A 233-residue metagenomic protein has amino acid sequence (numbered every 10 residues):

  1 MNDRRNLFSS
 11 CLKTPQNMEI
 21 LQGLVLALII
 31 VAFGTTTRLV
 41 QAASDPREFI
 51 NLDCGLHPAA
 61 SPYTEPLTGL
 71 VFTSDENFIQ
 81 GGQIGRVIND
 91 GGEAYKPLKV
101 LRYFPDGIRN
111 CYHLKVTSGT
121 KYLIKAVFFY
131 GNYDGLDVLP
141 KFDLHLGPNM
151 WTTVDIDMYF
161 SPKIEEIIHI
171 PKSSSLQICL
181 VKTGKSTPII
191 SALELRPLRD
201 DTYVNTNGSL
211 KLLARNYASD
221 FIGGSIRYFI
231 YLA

Functional and structural regions predicted by a protein language model:
N2-A233: Compositionally biased, intrinsically disordered or flexible polar/acidic segments
